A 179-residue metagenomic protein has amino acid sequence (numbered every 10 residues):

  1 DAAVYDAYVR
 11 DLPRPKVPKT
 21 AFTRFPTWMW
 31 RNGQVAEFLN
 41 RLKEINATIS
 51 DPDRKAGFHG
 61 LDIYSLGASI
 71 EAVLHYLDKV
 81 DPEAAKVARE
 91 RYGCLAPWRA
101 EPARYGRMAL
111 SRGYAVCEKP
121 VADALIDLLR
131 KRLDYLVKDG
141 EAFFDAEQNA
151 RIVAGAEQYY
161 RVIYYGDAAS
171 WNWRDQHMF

Functional and structural regions predicted by a protein language model:
D1-F179: Structured catalytic-domain cores with a bias toward divalent-metal coordination
